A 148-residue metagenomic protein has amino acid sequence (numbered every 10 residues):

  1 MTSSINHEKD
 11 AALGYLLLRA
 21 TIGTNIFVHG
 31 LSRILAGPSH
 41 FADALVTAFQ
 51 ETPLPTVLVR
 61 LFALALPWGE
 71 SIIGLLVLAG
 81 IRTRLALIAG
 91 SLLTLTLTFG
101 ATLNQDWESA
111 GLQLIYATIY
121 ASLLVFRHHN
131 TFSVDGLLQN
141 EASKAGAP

Functional and structural regions predicted by a protein language model:
M1-H40, L54-I72, A79-P148: Extended, low-polarity transmembrane helix blocks
S39-F49: Peri-membrane helix termini and adjoining interfacial loops of integral membrane proteins
